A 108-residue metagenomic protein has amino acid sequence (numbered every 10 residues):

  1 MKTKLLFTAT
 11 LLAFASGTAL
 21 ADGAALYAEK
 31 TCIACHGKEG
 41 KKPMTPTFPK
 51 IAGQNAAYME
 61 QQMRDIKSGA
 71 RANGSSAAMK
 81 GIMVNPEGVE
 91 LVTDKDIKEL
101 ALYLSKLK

Functional and structural regions predicted by a protein language model:
M1-A19: Gram-negative bacterial Sec-dependent N-terminal signal peptides
A13, C35-K38, Q54, I82: Small disulfide-bonded, cysteine-rich extracellular recognition modules and tandem repeats
A13-A28, K42-T47: Electrostatic cytochrome c docking/interface patches
A21-I33, G53-Q61: Sequence context surrounding c-type heme c attachment/ligation sites in exported
T31-K38, L100: The canonical Cys-X-X-Cys-His
P43-A52, K67-K108: Axial heme c-ligation environment in periplasmic c-type cytochrome domains
